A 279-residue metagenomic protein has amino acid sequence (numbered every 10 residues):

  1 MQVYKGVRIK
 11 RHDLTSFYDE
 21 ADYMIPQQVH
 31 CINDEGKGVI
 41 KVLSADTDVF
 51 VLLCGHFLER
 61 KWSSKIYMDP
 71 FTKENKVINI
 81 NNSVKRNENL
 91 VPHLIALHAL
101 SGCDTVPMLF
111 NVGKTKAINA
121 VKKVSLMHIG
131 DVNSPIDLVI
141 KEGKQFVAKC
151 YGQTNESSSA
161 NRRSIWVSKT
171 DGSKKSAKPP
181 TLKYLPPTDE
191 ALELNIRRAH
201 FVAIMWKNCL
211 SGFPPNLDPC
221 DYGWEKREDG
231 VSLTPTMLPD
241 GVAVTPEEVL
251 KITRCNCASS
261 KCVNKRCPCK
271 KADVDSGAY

Functional and structural regions predicted by a protein language model:
M1-Y279: Noncatalytic, typically N-terminal accessory segments of nucleic acid-processing enzymes and closely related
